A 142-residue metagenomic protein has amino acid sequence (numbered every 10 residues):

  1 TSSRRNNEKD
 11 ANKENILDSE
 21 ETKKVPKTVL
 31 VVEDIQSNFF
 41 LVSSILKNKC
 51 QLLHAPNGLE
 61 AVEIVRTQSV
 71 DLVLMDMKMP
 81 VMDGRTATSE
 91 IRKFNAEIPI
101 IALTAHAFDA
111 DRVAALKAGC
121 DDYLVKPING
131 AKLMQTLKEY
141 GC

Functional and structural regions predicted by a protein language model:
T1-S19, Y140: C-terminal catalytic ATP-binding subdomain
F40-S44: Charged docking surfaces used in two-component/phosphorelay signaling
C50-P56, I64, L124: Short hydrophobic/Thr-rich beta-strand motif most characteristic of the beta2 strand and flanking loop of CheY-like
Q68-L74: Active-site beta3 strand of CheY-like receiver
M79: Receiver (REC) domain active-site loop signature in two-component systems and cognate sites in sensor histidine kinases
I128-L137: C-terminal output helix
